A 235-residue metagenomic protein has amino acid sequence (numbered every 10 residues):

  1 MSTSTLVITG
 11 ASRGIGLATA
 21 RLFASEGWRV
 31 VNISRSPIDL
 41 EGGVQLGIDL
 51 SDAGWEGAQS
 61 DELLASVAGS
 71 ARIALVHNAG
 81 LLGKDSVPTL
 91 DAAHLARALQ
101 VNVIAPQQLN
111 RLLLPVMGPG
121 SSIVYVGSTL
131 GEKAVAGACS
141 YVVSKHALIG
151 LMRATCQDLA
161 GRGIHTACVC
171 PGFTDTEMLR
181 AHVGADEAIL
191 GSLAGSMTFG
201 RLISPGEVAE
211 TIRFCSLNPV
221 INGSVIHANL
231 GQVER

Functional and structural regions predicted by a protein language model:
S12, A20: N-terminal Rossmann NAD(P)H-binding glycine-rich loop of SDR-like oxidoreductase domains
N78-G83, G231: Conserved NAD(P)H cofactor-binding loop of Rossmann-fold oxidoreductase domains
S86-V87, D91-R97, L193: Substrate-binding pocket helix/loop in short-chain dehydrogenase/reductase
N110, S144, M152: Active-site helix of classical SDR
P115, Q157-D158: Alpha-helical segment proximal to the catalytic Tyr-Lys
S128: Residue(s) in the substrate-gating loop at a strand-loop-helix junction that position the organic substrate next
R201-A228: C-terminal substrate-recognition "lid" of short-chain dehydrogenase/reductases
